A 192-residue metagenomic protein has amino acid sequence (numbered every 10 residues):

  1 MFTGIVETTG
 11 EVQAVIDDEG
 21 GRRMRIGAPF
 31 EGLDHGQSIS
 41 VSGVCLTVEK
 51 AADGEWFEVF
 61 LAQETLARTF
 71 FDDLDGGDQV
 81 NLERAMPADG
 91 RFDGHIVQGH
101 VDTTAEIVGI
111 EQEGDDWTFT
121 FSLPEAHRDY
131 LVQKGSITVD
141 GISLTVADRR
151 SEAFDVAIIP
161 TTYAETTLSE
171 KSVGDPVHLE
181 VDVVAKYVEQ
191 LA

Functional and structural regions predicted by a protein language model:
M1-A192: Conserved loop->alpha-helix
